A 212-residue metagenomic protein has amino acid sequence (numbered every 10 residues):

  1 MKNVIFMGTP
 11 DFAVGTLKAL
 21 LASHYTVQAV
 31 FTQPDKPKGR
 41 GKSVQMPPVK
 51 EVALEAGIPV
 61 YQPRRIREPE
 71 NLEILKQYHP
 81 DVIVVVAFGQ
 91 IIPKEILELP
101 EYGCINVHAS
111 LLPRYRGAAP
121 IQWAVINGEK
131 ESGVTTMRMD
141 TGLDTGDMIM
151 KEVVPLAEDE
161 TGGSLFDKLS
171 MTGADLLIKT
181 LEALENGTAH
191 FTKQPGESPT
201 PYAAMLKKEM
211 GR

Functional and structural regions predicted by a protein language model:
M1-R40: N-terminal Rossmann-like dinucleotide-binding module
G8, V30, A53, I83 (+5 more regions): A residue-level signal for conserved active-site and pocket-lining positions in enzyme catalytic cores
V14, K18-A22, E73-K76, K94 (+1 more regions): Amphipathic, non-transmembrane alpha-helical secondary structure
S23, A56, L99-P100: Short, structured coil segments at secondary-structure junctions
T26, P59, E131: Residue-level detector of anion-binding/catalytic polar loops
P37-H79: N-terminal glycine-/serine-/threonine-rich beta1-alpha1-beta2 phosphate-ribose binding loop of Rossmann-like
R64-T135, M139, T145: Alpha-helical oligomerization interface recognition
G142-R212: Active-site-proximal loop/hinge segments within enzyme catalytic domains
